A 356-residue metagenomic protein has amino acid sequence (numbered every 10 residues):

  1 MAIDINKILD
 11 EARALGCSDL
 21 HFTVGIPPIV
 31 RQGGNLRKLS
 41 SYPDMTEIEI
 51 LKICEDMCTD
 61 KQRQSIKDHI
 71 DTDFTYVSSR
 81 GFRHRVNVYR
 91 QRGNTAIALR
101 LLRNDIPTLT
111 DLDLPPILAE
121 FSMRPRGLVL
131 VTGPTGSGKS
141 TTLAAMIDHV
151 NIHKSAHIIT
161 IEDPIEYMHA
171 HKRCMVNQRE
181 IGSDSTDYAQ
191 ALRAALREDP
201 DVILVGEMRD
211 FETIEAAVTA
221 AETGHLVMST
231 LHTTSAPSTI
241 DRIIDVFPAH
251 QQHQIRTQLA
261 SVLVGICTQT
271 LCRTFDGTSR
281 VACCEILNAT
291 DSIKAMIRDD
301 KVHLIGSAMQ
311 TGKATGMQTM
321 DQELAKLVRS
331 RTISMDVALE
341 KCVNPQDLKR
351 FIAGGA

Functional and structural regions predicted by a protein language model:
M1-A356: Short, flexible helix-loop junctions that flank or precede catalytic/ligand sites
